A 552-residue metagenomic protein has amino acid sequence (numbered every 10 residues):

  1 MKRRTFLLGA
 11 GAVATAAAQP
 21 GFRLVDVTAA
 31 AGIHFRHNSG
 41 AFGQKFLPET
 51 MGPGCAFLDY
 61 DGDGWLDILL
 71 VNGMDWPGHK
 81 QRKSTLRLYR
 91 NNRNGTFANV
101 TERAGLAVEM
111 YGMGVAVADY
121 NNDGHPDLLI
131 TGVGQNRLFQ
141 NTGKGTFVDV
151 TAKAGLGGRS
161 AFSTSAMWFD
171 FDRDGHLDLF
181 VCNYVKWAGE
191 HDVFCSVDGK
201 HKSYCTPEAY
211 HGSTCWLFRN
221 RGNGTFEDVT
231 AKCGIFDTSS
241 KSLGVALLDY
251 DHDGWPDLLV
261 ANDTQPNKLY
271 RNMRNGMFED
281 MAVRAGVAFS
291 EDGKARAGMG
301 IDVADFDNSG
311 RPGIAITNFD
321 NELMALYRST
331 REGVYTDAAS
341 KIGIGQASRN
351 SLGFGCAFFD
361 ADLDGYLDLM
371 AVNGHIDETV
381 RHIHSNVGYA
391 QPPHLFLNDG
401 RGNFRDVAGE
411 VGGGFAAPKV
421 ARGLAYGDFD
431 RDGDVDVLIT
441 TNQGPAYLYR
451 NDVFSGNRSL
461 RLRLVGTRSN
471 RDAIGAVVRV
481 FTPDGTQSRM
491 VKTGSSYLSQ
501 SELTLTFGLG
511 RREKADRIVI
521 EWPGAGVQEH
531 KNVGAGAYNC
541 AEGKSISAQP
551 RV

Functional and structural regions predicted by a protein language model:
M1-L7, G222: Twin-arginine (Tat) signal peptide motif
T5-Q19: N-terminal export signals
R23-R36, A41-L47, A98-M110, V150-F162 (+8 more regions): Short loop/turn motifs that recur once per blade in beta-propeller domains
A41-F42, I344-Q346, R381, S385-V552: Gly/Ser/Thr/Pro-enriched helix-cap/hinge segments flanking short amphipathic alpha-helices
G52-G62, G112-N122, T164-R173, L177 (+4 more regions): Beta-propeller blade termini
I68-N72, D127-G132, L179-N183, L258-A261 (+4 more regions): Hydrophobic beta-strand segments that make up the repeating blades of beta-propeller and related beta-repeat
N72-Q81, V185-A209, V372-G388: Short, conserved, GDST-rich strand-edge loop motifs in beta-rich repeat architectures
G105, Y111-A116, V133-Q135, Q140 (+2 more regions): Asp-box/WD-like beta-propeller blade repeats and closely related beta-sheet repeat scaffolds
